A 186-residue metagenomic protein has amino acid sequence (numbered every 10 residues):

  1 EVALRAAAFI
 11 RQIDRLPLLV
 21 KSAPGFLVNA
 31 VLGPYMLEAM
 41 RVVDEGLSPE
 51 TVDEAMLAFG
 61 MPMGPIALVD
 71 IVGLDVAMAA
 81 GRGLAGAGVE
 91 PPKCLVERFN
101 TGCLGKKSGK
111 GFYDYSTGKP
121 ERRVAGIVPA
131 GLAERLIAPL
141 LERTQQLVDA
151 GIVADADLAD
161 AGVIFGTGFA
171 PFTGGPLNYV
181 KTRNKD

Functional and structural regions predicted by a protein language model:
E1-D186: N-terminal glycine-rich phosphate-binding loop for ADP-containing cofactors
